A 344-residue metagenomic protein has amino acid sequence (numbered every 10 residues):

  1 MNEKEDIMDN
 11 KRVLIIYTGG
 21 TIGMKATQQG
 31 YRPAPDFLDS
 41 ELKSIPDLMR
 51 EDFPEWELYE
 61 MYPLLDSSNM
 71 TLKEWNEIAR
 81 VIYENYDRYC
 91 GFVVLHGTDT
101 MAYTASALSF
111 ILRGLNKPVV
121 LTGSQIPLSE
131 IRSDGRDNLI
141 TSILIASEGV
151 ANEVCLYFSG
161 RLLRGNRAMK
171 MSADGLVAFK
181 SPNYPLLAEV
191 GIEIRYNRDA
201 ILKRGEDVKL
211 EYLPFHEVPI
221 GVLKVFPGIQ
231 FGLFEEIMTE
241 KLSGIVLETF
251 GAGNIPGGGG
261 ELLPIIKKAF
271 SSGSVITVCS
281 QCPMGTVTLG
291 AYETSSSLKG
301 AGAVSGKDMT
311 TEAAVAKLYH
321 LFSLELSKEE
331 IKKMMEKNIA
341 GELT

Functional and structural regions predicted by a protein language model:
N2-E84: ATP/NTP phosphate-donor binding region
D9-N10, I16-G20, L38-R50, R164-L247 (+3 more regions): Accessory alpha-helical/coil subdomains and C-terminal extensions that flank or cap enzyme catalytic cores
I16-T18, V94-H96, V120-G123, C155-S159 (+3 more regions): Short beta-strand segments
A26-Q29, A105-S106, I131-D134, R164-K170 (+1 more regions): Short acidic, glycine/serine/threonine-rich loops at helix termini
L95-K117, G257-I265: Short Gly/Thr/Asp-enriched flexible loops that form oxyanion-binding sites at enzyme active sites
A105-D134, I143-G149, A269-S280: Short, acidic/small-residue loops that bind anionic groups at enzyme active sites
L121-G191: Internal gly/pro-rich beta-alpha loop/helix module that stabilizes soluble enzyme cofactors or their anionic handles
A252-T344: C-terminal non-catalytic interaction/assembly regions of soluble proteins
